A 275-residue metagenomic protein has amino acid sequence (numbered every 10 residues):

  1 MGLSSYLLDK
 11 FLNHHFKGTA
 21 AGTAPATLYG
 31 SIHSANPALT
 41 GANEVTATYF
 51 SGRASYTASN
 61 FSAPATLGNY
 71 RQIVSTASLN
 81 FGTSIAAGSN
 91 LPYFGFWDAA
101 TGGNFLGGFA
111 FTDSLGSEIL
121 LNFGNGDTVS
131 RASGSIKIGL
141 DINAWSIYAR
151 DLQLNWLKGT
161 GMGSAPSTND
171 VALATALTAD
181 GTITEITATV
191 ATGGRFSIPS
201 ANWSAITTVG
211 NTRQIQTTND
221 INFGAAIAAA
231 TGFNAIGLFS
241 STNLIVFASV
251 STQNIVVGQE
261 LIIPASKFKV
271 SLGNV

Functional and structural regions predicted by a protein language model:
M1-P92, D98-N234, S240-V275: Small cysteine-rich, disulfide-bonded extracellular modules of the LU/uPAR three-finger superfamily and closely related
